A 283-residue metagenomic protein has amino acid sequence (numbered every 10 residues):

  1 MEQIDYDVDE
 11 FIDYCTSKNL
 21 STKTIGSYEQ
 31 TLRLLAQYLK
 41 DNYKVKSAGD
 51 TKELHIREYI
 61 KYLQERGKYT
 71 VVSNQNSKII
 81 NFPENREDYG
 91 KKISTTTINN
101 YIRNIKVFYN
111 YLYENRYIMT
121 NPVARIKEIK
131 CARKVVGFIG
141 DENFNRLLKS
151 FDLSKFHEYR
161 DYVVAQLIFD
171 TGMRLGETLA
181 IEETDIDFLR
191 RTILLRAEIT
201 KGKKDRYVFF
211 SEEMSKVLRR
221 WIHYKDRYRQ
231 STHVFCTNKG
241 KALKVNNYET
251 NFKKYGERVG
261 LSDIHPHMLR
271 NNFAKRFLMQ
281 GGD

Functional and structural regions predicted by a protein language model:
D5, D9-G26, Q30-V135, S150-L153: N-terminal core-binding DNA-recognition domain of tyrosine recombinases/integrases
I25, I105, V164-A165, G172 (+1 more regions): Alpha-helix N-cap/helix-start motif at helix boundaries, enriched for small hydrophobics
I118, A132, R146-L175, T200-K201: Basic, Lys/Arg- and aromatic-enriched nucleic-acid-binding interface segment
I118, C131-R146, K201-E212, Y228-T232: DNA breakage-rejoining catalytic core of tyrosine-based enzymes
R160-Y162, V245, E249, R270-N271: Short, leucine-enriched amphipathic alpha-helices that occur as contiguous helical runs
Q166, D170, R270-D283: C-terminal catalytic core of tyrosine-transesterase DNA break-rejoin enzymes
G176, A180-R220: Conserved tyrosine-mediated DNA breakage-rejoining catalytic core shared by Y-recombinases
S211-L261: Active-site/catalytic core of tyrosine-dependent DNA strand-transfer enzymes
